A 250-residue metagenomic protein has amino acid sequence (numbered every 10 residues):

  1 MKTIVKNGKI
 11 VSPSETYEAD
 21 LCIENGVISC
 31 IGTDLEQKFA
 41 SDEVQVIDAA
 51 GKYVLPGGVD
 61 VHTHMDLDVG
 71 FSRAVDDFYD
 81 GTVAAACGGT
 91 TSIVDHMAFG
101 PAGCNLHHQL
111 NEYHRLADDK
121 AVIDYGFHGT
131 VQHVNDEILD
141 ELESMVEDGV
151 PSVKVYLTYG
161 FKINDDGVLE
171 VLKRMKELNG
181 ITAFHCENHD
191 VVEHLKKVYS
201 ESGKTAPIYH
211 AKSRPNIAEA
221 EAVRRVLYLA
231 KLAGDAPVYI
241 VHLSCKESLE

Functional and structural regions predicted by a protein language model:
M1-I4, K9-P56: Histidine-rich, glycine-flanked metal-binding segment
G8, G26, A85, Y125 (+2 more regions): Residue-level signal for inorganic ion chemistry
F39, A117-I123, L232-G234: Short helix-capping segments at alpha-helix termini
A49-L116, K120, E137: Metal-associated gating/positioning segment near the N- to mid-region
G57-T63, I93-D95, Y125-G129, V153-V155 (+2 more regions): Hydrophobic faces of well-ordered beta-strands that scaffold small-molecule active sites in alpha/beta enzyme cores
H107-I123, L172-F184: Alpha-helix-loop-beta-strand connector modules within alpha/beta enzyme cores
G129-D136: Active-site beta->alpha loop and helix N-cap motifs at the rims of alpha/beta catalytic domains
E137-E250: Histidine/acidic residue-rich metal-binding segments in metalloenzymes
